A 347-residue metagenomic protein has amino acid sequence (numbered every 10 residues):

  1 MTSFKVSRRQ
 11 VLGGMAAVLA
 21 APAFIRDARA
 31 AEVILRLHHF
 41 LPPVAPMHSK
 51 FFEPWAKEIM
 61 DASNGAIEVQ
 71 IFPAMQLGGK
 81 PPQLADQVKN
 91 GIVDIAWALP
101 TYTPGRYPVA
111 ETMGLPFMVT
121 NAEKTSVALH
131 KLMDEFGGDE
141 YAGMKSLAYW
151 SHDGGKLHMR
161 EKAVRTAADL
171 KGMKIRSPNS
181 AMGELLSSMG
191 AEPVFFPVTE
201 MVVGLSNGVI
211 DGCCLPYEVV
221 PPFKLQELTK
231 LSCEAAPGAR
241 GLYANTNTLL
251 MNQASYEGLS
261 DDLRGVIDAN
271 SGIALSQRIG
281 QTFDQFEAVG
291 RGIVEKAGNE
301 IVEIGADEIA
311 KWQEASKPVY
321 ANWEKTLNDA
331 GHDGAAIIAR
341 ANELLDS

Functional and structural regions predicted by a protein language model:
T2-V6, Q10-K124, D139-S347: N-terminal secretory/targeting leader peptides
A122-D134: A gly/proline- and charged-residue-enriched helix-loop-helix capping module
